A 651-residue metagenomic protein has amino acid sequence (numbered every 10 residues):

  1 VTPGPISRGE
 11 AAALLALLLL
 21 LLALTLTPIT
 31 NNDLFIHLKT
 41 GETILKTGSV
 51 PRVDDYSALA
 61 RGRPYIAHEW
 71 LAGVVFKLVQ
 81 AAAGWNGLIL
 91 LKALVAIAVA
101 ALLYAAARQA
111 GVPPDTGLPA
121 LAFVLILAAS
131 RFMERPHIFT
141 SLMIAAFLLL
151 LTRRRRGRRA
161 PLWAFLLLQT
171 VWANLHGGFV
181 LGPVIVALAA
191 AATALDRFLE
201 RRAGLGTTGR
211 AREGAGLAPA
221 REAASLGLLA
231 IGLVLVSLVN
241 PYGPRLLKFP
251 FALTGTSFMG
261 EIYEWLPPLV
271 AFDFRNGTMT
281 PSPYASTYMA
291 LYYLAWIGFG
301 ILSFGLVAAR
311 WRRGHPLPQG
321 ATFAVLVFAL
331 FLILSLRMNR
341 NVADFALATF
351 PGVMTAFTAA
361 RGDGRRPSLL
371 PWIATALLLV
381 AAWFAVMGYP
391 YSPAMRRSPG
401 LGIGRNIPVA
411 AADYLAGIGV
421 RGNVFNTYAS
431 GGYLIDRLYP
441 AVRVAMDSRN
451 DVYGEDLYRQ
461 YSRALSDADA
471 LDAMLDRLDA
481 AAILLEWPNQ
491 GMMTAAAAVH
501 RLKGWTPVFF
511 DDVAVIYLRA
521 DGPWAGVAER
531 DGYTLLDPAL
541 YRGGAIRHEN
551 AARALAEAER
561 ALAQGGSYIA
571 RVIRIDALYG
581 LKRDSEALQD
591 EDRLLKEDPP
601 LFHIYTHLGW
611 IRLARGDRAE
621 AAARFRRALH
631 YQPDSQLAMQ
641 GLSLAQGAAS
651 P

Functional and structural regions predicted by a protein language model:
L15, L103-I126, L142: Transmembrane-helix signature of polytopic, membrane-embedded enzymes that assemble or transfer cell-envelope glycans
L21, V124-A128, L149, L162-G177 (+2 more regions): Membrane-interface alpha helices of multi-pass inner-membrane proteins
L45, G177-R312: Transmembrane catalytic cores of multi-pass membrane glycosyltransferases and polysaccharide-assembly enzymes
L90-A110: Transmembrane-helix motifs of polytopic, lipid-linked glycan transferases
L102, V124-L127, F139-R156, V186-L199: Specific aromatic-rich, kink-prone transmembrane helix
F147-P161, F299-R313: Membrane-interface transmembrane helices that cradle and orient dolichyl/undecaprenyl
R153-T170, R212, A224-L228, T322-F328: Short hydrophobic alpha-helices at membrane interfaces in multi-pass membrane enzymes
Y389-A445, N450-P651: C-terminal luminal/periplasmic domains and tails of membrane-associated envelope-modifying transferases
